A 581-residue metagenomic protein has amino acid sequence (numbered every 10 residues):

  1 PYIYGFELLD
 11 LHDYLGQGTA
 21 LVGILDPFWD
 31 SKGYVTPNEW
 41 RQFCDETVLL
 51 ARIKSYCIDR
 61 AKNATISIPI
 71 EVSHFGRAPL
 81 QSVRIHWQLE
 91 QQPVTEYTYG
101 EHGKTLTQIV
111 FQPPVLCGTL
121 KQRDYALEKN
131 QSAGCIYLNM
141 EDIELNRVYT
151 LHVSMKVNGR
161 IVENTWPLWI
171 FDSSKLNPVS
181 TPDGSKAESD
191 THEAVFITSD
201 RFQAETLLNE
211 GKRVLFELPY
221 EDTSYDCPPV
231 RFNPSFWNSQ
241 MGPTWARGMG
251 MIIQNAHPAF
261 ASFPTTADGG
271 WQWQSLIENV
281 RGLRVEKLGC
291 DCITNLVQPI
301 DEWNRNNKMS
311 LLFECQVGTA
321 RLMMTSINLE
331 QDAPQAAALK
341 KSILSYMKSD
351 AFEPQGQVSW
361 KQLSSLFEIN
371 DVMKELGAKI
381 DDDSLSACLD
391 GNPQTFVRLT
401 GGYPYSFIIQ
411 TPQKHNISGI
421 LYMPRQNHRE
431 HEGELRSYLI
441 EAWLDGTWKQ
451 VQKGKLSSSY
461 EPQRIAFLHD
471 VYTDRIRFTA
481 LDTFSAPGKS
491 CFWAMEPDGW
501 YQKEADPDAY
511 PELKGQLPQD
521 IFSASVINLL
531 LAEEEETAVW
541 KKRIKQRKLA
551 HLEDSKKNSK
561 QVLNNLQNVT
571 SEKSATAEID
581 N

Functional and structural regions predicted by a protein language model:
P1-Q91, T95-H102: Substrate-binding clefts and catalytic carboxylate motifs of secreted carbohydrate-active enzymes
A78-Q81, D142-T150, P334: Short glycine/proline/serine/threonine-rich loop/turn segments at secondary-structure transition edges
T95-E144: Intrinsically disordered, low-complexity Pro/Gly/Ser/Thr-rich segments with frequent PxxP/GP/PP motifs and embedded
R160-P178: Short beta-strand elements
D190-N238, T319, I343-Y346, N581: Short alpha-beta junction capping motif
T223-S224, W237-Q335, A351-Q357, L366-E368 (+3 more regions): Catalytic beta-strand/loop cores that center a nucleophilic Ser/Cys/Thr and support acyl-enzyme chemistry
K361-I417, R425-Y438, L444-T447, K453-E461 (+5 more regions): Disordered, acidic Ser/Thr/Pro-rich linker "stalks" and the adjacent N-terminal cap of the next globular domain
T479-A486: Short beta-strand-plus-loop segments that form exposed binding edges in beta-rich domains
